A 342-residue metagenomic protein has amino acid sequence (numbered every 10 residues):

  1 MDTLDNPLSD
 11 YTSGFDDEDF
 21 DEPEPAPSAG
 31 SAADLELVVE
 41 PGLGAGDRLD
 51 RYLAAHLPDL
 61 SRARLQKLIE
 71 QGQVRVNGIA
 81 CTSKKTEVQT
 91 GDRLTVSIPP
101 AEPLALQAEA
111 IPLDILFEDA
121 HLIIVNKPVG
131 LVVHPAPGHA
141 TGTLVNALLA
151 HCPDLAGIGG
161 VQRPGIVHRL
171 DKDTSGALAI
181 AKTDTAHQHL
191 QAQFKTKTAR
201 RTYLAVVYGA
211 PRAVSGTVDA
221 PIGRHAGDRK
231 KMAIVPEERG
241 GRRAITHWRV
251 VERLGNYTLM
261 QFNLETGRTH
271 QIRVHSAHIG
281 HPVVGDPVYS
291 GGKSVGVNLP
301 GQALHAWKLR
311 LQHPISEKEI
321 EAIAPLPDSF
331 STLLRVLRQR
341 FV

Functional and structural regions predicted by a protein language model:
M1-A226, A303, I323-R338: RNA pseudouridine synthases
V96-I98, D228-K231, R243, V288-S294: Short Pro/Gly-enriched beta-strand edge/turn motifs at strand-loop
I115, V207, H247-V250, V283: Conserved hydrophobic positions within beta-strands
H139-L148, K182-A186, K195-T196, A220 (+4 more regions): Pseudouridine synthase
H168-R169, P236-G240, R249, N298-G301: Short Gly/Pro-enriched turn/cap motifs at secondary-structure boundaries
